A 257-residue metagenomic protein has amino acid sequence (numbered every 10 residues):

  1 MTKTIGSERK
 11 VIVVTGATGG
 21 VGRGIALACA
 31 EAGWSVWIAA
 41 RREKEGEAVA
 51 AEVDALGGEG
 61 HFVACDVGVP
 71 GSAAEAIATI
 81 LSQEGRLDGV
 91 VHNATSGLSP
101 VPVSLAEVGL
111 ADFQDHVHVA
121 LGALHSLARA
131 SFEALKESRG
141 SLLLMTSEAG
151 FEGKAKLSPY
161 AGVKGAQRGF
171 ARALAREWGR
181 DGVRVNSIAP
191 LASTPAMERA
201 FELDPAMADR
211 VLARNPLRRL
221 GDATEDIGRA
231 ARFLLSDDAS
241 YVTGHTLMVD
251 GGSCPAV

Functional and structural regions predicted by a protein language model:
T2-T4, P102, E152, R232 (+1 more regions): Short C-terminal tail/terminal secondary-structure segment of NAD(P)H-dependent dehydrogenase/reductase domains
T18-G20, R42: Conserved glycine-rich cofactor-binding loop
A78, V119-E137, A175-R176, S236: Amphipathic alpha-helical dimer-interface segment in Rossmann-like NAD(P)H-dependent oxidoreductases
S96-G97, L110, S141-Q167, A171-R180 (+1 more regions): Catalytic loop of short-chain dehydrogenase/reductase
S96-Q114, K156-P159, R199-L203: Conserved mid-core segment of classical short-chain dehydrogenase/reductases
A106-H125, L143, Q167: Catalytic Tyr-X3-Lys loop
G179, R184, V242-G244: Short, small/polar-rich loop/turn modules that mediate ligand/substrate recognition or access, typified
P205-E225: Catalytic Tyr-x(3-8)-Lys segment
